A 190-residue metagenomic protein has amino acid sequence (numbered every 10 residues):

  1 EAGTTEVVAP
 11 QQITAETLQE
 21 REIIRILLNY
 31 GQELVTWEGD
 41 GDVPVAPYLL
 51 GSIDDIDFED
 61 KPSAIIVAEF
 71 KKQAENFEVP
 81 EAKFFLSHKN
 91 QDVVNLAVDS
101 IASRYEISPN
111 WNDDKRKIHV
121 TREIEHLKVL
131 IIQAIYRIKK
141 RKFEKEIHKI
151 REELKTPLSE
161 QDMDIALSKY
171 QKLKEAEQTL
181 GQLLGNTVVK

Functional and structural regions predicted by a protein language model:
E1-K83, L96-W111, R116, V120 (+1 more regions): Non-catalytic protein-protein interaction segments used by genome-maintenance enzymes to assemble and couple activities
V67-K190: Bacterial replisome coupling helices
